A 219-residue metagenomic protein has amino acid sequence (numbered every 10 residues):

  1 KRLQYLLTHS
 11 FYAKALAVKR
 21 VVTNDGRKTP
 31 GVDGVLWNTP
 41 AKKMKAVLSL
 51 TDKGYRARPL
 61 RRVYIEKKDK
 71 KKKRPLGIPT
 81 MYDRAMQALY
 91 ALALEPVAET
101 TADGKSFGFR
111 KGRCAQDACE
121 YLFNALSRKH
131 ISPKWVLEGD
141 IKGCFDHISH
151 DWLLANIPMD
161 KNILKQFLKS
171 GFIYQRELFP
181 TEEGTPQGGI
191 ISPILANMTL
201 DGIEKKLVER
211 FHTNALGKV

Functional and structural regions predicted by a protein language model:
K1-M44: Non-catalytic, polymerase-adjacent accessory regions of viral genome-replication enzymes
Y12, L16, R27-P30, R56 (+5 more regions): Intrinsically disordered or highly flexible coil/loop and linker segments, enriched in small and charged/polar residues
V21, L48-K71, M81, A85-L94 (+3 more regions): Reverse-transcriptase-like RNA-dependent polymerase core
D25-L36, R58-A85, T101-R113, L137-E138 (+2 more regions): Short, conserved non-catalytic motifs in the polymerase core
D33, A93, K142: Anionic group-transfer/hydrolysis microenvironments
Q87, A91, E95, K111-G112 (+1 more regions): Well-ordered mid-protein domain cores that form the structural environment of catalytic cofactors
A93, V97-A98, L207: Hydrophobic recognition helices of helix-based DNA-binding modules
G104-K105, D117-V219: Conserved polymerase palm-domain catalytic core
